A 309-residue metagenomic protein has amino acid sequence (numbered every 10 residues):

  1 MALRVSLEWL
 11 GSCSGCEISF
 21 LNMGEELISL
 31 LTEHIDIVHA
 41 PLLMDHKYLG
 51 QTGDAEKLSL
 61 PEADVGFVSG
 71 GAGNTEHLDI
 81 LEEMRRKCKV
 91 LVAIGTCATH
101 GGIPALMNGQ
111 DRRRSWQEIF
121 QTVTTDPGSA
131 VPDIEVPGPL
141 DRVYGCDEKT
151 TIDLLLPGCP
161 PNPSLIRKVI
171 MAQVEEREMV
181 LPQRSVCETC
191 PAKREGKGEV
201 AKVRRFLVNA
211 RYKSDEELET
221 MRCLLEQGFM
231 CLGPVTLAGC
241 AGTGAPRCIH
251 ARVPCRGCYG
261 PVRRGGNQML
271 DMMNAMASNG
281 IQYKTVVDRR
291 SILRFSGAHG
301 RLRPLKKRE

Functional and structural regions predicted by a protein language model:
M1-F67, L78, E82-V90, R113-L156 (+1 more regions): Iron-sulfur (Fe-S) cluster-binding modules
G70-A72, T96: Short glycine-/small-residue-rich Rossmann-like dinucleotide-binding loops
N74-E76, H100: Short glycine-rich, flexible loops that bind phosphorylated cofactors or substrates
C97-P104: Short gly/pro/ser/thr-enriched loop/turn and capping motifs at secondary-structure boundaries
M107: Portal/gating segments that form or line small-molecule/metal binding sites
